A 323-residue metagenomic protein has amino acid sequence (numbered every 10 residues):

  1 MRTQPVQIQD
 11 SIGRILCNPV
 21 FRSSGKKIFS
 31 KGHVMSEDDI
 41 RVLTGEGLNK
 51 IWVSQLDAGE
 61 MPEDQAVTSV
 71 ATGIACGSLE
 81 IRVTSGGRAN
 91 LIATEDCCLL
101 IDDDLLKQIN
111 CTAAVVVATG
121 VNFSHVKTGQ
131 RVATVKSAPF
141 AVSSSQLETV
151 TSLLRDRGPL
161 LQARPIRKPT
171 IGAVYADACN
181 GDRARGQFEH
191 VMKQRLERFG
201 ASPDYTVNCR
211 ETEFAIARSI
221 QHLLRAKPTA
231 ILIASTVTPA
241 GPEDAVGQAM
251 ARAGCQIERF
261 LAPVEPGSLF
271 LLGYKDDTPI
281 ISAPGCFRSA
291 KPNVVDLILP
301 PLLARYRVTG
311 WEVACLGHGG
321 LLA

Functional and structural regions predicted by a protein language model:
M1-G86: Short, low-complexity N-terminal leaders and the immediately following helix N-cap/first helix
R14, N18, K27, N49-W52 (+7 more regions): Structural motif
I28, V34, N122-H125, P263: Residue-level "contact hotspot" at macromolecular interaction interfaces
G45-N49, T72-L79, T128-S137, E197 (+4 more regions): Generic secondary-structure signature for well-ordered alpha-helical cores
V53, L79-T84, V142-S144, S202-T206 (+1 more regions): Flexible, glycine/charged-enriched surface loops at secondary-structure junctions
D57-I166: Extended, charged alpha/beta regions that create polyanion-binding interfaces
T128, P139-A230: Phosphate-binding glycine-rich loops and their immediate beta-loop-alpha structural context
D204-A323: Short glycine/threonine-rich loop/turn motifs
